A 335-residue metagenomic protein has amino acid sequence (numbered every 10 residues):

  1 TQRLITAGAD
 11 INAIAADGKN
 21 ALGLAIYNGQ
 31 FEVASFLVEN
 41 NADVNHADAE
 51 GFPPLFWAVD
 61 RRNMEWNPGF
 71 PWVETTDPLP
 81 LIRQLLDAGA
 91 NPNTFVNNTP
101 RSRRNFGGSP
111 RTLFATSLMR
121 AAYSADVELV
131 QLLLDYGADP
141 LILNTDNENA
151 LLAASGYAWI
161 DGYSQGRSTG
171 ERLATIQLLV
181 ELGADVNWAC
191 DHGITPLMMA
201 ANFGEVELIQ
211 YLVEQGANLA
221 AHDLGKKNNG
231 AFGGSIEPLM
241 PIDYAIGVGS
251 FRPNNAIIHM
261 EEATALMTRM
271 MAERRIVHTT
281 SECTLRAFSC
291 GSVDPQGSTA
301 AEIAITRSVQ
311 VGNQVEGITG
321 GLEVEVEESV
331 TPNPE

Functional and structural regions predicted by a protein language model:
Q2-D10, S35-D43, R83-N91, Q131-D139 (+3 more regions): Ankyrin repeat domain, specifically the short helix-to-loop turn at the C-terminus of the second helix of each repeat
A13-I14, V44-A47, T94-F95, P140-L143 (+3 more regions): Ankyrin repeat boundary signal
L24-F31, W57-P78, N105-L113, R120-D126 (+4 more regions): Ankyrin repeat A-helix N-terminal signature
E32-V33, L81, E128-L129, T175 (+3 more regions): Conserved ankyrin/ankyrin-like repeat signature
T145-E148, L152, G156, R167-E181 (+1 more regions): Eukaryotic tandem repeat interaction scaffolds
G230-C283, F288-D294, S298-A304: Leucine-rich solenoid repeat scaffolds
S292-P334: Long, low-complexity repeat tracts used as extracellular stalks/passenger repeats and O-glycosylation platforms
